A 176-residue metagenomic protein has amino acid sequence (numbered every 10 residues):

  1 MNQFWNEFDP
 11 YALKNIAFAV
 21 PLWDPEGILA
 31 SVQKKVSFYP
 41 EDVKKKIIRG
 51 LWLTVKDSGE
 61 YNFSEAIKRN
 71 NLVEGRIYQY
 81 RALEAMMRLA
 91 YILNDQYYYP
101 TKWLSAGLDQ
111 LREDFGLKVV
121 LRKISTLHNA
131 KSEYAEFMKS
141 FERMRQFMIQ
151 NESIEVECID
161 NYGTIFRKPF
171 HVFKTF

Functional and structural regions predicted by a protein language model:
M1-K68, V172-T175: Conserved NTP/Mg2+-binding pocket subregion across the NTase superfamily
L53, D57, Y80-M87, A135-Q146: Generic structural signal for well-ordered, non-transmembrane alpha-helical segments in soluble/cytosolic regions
G59-F63, M86-L93, M144-E152: A structural signal for well-ordered alpha-helices, especially hydrophobic packing surfaces of coiled-coils
N71: Ligand-binding pocket scaffold of soluble enzyme catalytic domains
E74-G75: Solenoid-repeat scaffolds in large eukaryotic assemblies
Q79-M86, A90, Y97-F115: Small-residue-rich helix-loop
V120-F176: Long, low-complexity C-terminal extensions of enzymes
